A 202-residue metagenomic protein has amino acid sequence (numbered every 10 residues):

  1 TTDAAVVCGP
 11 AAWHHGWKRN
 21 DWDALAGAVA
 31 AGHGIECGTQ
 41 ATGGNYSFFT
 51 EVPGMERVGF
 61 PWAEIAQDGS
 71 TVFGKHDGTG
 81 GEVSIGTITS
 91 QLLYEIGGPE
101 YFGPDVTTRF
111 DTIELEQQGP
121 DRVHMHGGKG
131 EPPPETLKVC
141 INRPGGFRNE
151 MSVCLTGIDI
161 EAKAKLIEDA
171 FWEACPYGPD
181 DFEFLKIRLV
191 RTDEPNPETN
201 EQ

Functional and structural regions predicted by a protein language model:
T1-C8: Glycine-rich phosphate-binding loop
T2, E36, Y94, G98 (+1 more regions): Short, intrinsically disordered, mixed-charge
G9-D21: A glycine- and small-aliphatic-rich helix-loop capping segment at beta-alpha/alpha-beta transitions that lines
G16-K18, P53, E82-V83, L92-L93 (+2 more regions): Short, low-complexity, polar/charged sequence segments that are solvent-exposed and flexible
K18, T50, T87, T108 (+3 more regions): Generic preference for flexible, low-structure residues
N20-A24, G78-E82, V153-E161: Hydrophobic alpha-helical scaffolding
D23-P132, R148: A conserved active-site cap/scaffold subdomain adjacent to cofactor or substrate pockets
G127-E201: C-terminal non-catalytic interaction/assembly regions of soluble proteins
